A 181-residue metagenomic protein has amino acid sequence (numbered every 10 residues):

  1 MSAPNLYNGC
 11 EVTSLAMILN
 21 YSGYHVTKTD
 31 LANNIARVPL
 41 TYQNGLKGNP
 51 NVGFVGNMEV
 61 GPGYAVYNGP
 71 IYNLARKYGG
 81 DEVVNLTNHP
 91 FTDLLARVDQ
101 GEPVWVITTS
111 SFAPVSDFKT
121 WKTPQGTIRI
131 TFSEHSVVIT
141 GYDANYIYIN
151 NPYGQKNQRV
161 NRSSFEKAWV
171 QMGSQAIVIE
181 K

Functional and structural regions predicted by a protein language model:
M1-G69, D99, S110-F112, D117-W121 (+1 more regions): Active-site-adjacent structural segments surrounding the nucleophilic cysteine of cysteine proteases and isopeptidases
G9-E11, V83-N85, V104-T108, V138 (+2 more regions): Structural recognition of the beta-strand scaffold that forms the well-ordered cores of secreted hydrolase catalytic
S14, T87-P90, T108-F112, G141-D143 (+1 more regions): A mature extracytoplasmic/lumenal domain signature
N20, N73-R76, T140: A broadly conserved amphipathic alpha-helix scaffold signal in soluble, globular proteins
Y24, G80-D81, S174: Short aromatic/hydrophobic-glycine micro-motifs
N57-T92, A96-Q100: Mid-length scaffold segments of soluble, non-membrane domains
P114, K119-P124, I128-T131, V137-K181: Noncatalytic regulatory segments and standalone regulatory/sensor domains
